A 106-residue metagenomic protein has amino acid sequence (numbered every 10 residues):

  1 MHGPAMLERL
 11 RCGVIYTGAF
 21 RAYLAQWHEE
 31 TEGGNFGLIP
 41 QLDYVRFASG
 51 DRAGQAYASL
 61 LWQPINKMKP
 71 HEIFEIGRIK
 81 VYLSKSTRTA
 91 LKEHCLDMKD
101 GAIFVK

Functional and structural regions predicted by a protein language model:
M1-K106: Domain-level signature for proteins that mediate thiol-based redox and metal-cofactor handling
